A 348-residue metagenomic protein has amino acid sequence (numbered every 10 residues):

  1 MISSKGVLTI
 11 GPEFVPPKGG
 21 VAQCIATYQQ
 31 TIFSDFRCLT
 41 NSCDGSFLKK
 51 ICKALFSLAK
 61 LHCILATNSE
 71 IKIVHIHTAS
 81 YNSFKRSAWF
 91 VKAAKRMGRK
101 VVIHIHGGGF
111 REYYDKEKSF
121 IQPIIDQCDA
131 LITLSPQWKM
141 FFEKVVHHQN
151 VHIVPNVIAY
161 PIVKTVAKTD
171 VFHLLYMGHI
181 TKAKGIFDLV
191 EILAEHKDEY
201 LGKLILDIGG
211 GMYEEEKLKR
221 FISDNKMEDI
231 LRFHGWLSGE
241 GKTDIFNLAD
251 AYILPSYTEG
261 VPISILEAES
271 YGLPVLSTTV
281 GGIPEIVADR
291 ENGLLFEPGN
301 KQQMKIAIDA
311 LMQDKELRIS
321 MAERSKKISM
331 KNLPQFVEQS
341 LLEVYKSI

Functional and structural regions predicted by a protein language model:
L8-I10, V166-E195, L206-G211: Conserved donor-binding/catalytic core segment of Leloir-type glycosyltransferases
N41-C43, M177, L204-L218, G235: Glycosyltransferase donor-sugar binding loop
D126-V163: Donor nucleotide-sugar binding/catalytic pocket of nucleotide-sugar-dependent glycosyltransferases
K219-L237: Nucleotide-activated donor-binding/catalytic signature segment of Leloir-type glycosyltransferases, i.e., the conserved
W236-L237, D244-A249: Short alpha-helical donor nucleotide-sugar binding micro-motif in glycosyltransferases
Y257: Aromatic "clamp/platform" in nucleotide-sugar-dependent glycosyltransferases that forms part of the donor/acceptor
P274-S277, V287: Short hydrophobic beta-strand element within catalytic cores of glycosyltransferases and related nucleotide-activated
D289-R290, L294-K301, A310-K315, M330: Conserved acidic donor-binding segment of nucleotide-sugar-dependent glycosyltransferases
